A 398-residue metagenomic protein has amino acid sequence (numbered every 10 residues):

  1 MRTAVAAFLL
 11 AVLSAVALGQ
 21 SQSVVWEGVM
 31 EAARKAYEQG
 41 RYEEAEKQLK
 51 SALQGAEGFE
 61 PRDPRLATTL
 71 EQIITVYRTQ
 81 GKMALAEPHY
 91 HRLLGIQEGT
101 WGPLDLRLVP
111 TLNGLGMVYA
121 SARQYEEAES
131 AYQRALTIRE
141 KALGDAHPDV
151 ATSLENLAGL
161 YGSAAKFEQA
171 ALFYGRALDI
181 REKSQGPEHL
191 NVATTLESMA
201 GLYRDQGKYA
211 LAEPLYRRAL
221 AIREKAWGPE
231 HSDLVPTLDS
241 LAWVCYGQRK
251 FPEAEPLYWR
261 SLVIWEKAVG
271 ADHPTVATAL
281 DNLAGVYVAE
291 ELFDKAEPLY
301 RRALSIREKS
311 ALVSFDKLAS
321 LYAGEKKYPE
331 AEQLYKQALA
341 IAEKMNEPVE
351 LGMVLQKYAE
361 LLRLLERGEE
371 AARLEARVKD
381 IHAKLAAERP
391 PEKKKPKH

Functional and structural regions predicted by a protein language model:
A6-V16: Bacterial N-terminal signal peptides
A17-K47: N-terminal leader/linker segments that initiate helical-solenoid repeat arrays
E27-E38, P64-T79, L106-S121, P148-S163 (+5 more regions): Conserved alpha-helical positions within TPR/SEL1-like repeat arrays
G58-P61, G99-P103, T137, K141-D145 (+6 more regions): Short coil/turn linkers that connect adjacent helices within long alpha-helical scaffolds, especially alpha-solenoid
Q356-H398: Terminal, low-structured helical/coil segments at or just beyond the last alpha-helical repeat
